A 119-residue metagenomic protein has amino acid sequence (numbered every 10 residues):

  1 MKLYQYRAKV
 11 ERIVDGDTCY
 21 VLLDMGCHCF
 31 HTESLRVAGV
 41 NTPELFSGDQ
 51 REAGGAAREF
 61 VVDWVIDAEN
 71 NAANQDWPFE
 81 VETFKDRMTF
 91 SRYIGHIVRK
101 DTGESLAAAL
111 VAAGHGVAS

Functional and structural regions predicted by a protein language model:
M1-S119: Small beta-barrel nucleic-acid-binding modules, primarily SNase/OB-fold domains and secondarily Tudor-like barrels
